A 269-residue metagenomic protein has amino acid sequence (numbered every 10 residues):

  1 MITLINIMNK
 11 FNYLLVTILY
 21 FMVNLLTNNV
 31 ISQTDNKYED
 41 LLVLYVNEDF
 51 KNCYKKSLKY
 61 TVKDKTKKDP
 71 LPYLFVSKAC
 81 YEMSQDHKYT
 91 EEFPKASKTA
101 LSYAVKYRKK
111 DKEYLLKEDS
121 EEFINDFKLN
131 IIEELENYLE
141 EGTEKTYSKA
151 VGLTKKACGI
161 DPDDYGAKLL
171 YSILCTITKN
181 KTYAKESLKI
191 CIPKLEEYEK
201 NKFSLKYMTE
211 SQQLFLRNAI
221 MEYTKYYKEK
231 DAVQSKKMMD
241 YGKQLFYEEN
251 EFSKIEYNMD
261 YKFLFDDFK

Functional and structural regions predicted by a protein language model:
M1-L41: Bacterial Sec-dependent N-terminal signal peptides
Q33-K98: Start-of-domain marker
K51, L58, K98, S102-V105 (+5 more regions): Alpha-solenoid helical repeat scaffolds
K65-K67, P162-D163, E196, Y247: Short coil turns that delineate tetratricopeptide repeat
L115-K228: Extended amphipathic alpha-helical interaction segments
L214, A219-K269: Terminal, low-structured helical/coil segments at or just beyond the last alpha-helical repeat
